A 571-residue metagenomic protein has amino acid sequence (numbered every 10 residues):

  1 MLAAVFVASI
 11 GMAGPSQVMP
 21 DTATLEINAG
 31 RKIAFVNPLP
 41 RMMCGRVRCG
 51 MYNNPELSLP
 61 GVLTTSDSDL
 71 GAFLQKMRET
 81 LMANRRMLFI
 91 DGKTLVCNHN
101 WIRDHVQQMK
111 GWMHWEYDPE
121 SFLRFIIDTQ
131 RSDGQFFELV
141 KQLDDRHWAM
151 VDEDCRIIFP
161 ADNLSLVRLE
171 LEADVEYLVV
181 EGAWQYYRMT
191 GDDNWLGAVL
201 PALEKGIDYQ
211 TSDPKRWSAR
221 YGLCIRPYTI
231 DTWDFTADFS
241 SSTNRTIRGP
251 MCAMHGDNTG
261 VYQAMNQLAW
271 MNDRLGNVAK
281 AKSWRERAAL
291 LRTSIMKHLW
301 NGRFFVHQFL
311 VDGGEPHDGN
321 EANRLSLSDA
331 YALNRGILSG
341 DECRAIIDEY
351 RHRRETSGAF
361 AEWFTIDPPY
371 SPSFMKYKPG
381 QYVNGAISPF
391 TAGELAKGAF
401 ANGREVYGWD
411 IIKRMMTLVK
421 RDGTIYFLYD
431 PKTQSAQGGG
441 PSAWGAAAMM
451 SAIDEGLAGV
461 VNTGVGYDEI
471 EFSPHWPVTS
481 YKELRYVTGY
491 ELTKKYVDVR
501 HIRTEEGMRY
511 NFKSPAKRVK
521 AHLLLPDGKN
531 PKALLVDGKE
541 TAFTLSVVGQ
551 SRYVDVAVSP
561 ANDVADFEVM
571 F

Functional and structural regions predicted by a protein language model:
A3-Q17: Bacterial Sec-dependent signal peptides at the C-terminal "C-region" and cleavage site
V18-N28, M43-C44, M51, P55-L57 (+11 more regions): Catalytic cores of carbohydrate-active enzymes
M19-P38, K141-L178, T211-E286, G302-R303 (+3 more regions): The feature captures the catalytic groove of carbohydrate-active enzymes
K76-R86, F125-S132, R414-R421: Glycine-rich, acidic and aromatic/proline-enriched surface loops and short helix-turn segments that act as binding
N98-R226, M254-N258, Y262, G385-A396 (+3 more regions): Aromatic-rich carbohydrate-recognition surfaces in CAZymes
R248-M251, H317-R353, Y382, A386-V406 (+3 more regions): Aromatic (Trp/Tyr) and acidic
W363-Q381, E483-K494: Generic long, charged, amphipathic alpha-helical segments
E394-F571: Non-catalytic C-terminal accessory modules of carbohydrate-active enzymes
